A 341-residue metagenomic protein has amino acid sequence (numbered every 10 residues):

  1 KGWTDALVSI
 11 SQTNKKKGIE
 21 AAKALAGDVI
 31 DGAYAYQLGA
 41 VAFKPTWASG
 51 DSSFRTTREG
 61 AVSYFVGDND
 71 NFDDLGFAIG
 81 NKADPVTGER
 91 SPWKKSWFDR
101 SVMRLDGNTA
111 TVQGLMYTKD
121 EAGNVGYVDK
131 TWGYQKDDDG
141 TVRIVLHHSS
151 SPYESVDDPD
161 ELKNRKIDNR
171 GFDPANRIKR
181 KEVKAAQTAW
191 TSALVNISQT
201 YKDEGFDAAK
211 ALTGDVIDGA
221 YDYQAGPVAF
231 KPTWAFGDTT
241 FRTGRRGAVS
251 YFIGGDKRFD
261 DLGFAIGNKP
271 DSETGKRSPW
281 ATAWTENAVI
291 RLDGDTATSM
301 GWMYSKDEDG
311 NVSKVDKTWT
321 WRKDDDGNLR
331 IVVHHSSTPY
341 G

Functional and structural regions predicted by a protein language model:
K1-A33, E161-Y221: Short, low-complexity N-terminal intrinsically disordered segments enriched in polar/charged residues
N14-A21, L25-Y64, Y201-Y251: A short gly/proline-enriched turn/hairpin at secondary-structure junctions
K15, K23, K44, N81-K82 (+16 more regions): Asparagine/serine/threonine-enriched low-complexity, disordered tracts, especially those forming N-linked glycosylation
D28-D31, D51, D74, D84 (+7 more regions): Asp/Glu-rich intrinsically disordered low-complexity tracts
A42-K119, A229-K306: Surface-exposed, charged secondary-structure patches
G107-Q113, Y117-R170, L292-M300, Y304 (+1 more regions): Short beta-strand edge/turn micro-motifs at domain boundaries
